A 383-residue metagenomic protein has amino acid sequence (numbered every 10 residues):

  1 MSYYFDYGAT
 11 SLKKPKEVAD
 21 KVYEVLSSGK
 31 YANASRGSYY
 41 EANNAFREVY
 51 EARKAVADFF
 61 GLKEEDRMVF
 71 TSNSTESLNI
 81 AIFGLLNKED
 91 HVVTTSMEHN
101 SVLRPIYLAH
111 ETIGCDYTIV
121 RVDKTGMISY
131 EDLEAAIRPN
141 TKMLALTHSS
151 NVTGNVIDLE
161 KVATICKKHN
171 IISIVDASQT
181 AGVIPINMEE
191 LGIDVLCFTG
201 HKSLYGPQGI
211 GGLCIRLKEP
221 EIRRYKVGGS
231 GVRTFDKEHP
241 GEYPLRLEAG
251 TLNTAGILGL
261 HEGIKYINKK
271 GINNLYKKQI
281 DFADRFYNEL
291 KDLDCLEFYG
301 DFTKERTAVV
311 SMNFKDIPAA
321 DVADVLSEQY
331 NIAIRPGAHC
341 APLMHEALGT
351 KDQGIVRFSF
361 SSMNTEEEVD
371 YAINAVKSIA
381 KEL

Functional and structural regions predicted by a protein language model:
M1-L383: Pyridoxal 5′-phosphate
